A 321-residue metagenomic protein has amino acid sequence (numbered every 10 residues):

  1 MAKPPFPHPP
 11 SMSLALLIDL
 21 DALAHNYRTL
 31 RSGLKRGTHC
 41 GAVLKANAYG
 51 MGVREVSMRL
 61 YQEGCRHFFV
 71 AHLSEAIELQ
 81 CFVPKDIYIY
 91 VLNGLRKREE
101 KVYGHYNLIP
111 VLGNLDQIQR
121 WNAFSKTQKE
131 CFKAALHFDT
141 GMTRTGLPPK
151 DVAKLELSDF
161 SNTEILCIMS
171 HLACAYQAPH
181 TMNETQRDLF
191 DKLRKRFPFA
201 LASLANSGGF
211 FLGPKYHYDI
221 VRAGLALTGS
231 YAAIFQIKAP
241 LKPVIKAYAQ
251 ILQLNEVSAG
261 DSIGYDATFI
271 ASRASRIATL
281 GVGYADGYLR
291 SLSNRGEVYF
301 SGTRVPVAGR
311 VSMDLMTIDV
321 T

Functional and structural regions predicted by a protein language model:
M1-I109, E164: A charged N-terminal "starter" segment
S11-M12, A46-M51, M58-E63, G104-Y106 (+2 more regions): Active-site loop/helix belt of alpha/beta enzymes
F69, Y90, V111-L112, M169 (+2 more regions): Conserved beta-strand positions in the central sheet of alpha/beta enzyme cores
F211-P214, G229-A232, A259-S262, G287-S291 (+1 more regions): Short acidic/glycine-rich loop or secondary-structure boundary segments that cap or lie
H217-Y218, G309, V320: Hydrophobic structural segments
A247-N294: Functionally critical, mid-to-C-terminal surface segments that flank or help form catalytic/ligand
I277-G281, S312-T321: A generic structural motif
Y299-T317: A C-terminal functional module that forms or caps the active site or interfaces directly with catalytic machinery
